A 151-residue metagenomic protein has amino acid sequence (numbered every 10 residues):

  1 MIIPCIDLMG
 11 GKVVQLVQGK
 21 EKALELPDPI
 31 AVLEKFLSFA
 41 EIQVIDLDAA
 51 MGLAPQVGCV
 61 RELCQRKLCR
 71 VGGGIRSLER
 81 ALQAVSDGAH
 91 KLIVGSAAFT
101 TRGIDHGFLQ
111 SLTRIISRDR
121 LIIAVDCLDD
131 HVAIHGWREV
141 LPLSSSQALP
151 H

Functional and structural regions predicted by a protein language model:
M1-K67, R76-D87, F99, R118-H151: Conserved N-terminal beta1-alpha1 strand-loop-helix module at the mouth
R70-S77, L92: Short N-terminal secondary-structure initiator segments
L82-F108: Glycine-rich phosphate-binding active-site loops on the catalytic face of alpha/beta enzymes
G103-I115, L121: C-terminal helical cap(s) of enzyme catalytic domains, especially alpha/beta-barrels
